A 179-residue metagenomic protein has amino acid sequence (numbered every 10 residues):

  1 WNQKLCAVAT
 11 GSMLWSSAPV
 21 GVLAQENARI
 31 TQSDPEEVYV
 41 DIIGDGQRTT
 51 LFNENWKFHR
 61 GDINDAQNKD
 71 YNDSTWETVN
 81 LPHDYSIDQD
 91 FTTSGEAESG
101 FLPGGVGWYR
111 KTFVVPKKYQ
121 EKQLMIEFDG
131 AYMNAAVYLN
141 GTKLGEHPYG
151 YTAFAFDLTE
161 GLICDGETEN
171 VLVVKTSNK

Functional and structural regions predicted by a protein language model:
W1-V8: Bacterial N-terminal signal peptides that target proteins for export
A9-L14: Hydrophobic helical h-region of N-terminal Sec-dependent signal peptides in bacterial secretory/periplasmic proteins
W15-A28: Sec-dependent signal peptide cleavage junction
A24, K69, Y149-G150: Short glycine/proline-enriched turns and hinge-like loops at secondary-structure junctions
I30, D34, V38, I42-I43 (+5 more regions): Accessory beta-strand-rich segments of carbohydrate-active enzymes
N55-I87: Predominantly extracellular/luminal regions of secreted and cell-surface proteins, especially disulfide-bonded
V79, H83-F101: Surface-exposed, low-complexity/disordered Ser/Thr/Gly/Pro/Asn-rich loops and linkers
